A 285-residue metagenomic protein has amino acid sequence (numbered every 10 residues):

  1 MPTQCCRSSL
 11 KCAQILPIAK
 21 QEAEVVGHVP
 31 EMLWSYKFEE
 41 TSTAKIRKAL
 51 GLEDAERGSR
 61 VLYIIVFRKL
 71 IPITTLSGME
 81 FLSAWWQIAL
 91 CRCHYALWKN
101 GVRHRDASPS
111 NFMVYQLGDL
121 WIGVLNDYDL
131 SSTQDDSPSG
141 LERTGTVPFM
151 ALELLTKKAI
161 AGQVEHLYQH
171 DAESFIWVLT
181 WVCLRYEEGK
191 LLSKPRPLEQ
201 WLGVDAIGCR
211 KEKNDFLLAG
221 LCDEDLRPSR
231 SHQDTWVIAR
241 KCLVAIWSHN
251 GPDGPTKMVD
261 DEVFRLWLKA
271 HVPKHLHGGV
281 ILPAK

Functional and structural regions predicted by a protein language model:
M1-S35: Phosphate-binding active sites in nucleotide-utilizing proteins
E24-A84, W121-V124, Y128-A151: Conserved structural core of kinase catalytic domains
A89-W98: Short C-lobe core helix of eukaryotic-like protein kinase catalytic domains
L97-Q116: Catalytic-loop of the protein kinase fold
S108, Q116, N126-L130, V164-H166 (+2 more regions): Helical subdomain adjoining the active site within ATP-dependent kinase catalytic cores
T144-K157, L184-E188: Active-site activation/catalytic loop segments of kinase-like enzymes and analogous catalytic loops in related
L154-Q169: Conserved end of the kinase activation segment
